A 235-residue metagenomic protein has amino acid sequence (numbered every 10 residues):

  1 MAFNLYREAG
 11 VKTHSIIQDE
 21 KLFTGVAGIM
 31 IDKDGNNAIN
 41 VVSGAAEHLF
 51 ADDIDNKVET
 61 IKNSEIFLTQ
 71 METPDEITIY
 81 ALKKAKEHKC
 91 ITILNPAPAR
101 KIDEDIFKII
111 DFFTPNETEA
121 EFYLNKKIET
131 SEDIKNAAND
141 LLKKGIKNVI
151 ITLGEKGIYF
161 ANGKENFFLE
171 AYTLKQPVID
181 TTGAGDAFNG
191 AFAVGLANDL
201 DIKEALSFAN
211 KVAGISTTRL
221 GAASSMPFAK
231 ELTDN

Functional and structural regions predicted by a protein language model:
M1-E65, L232-N235: Conserved N-terminal subdomain of the carbohydrate kinase-like
A2, Y80-K83, V212: Aromatic/hydrophobic pocket-lining residues that form π-stacking "cages" and hydrophobic walls in ligand
R7, K86, L142: Anion (oxyanion) recognition and catalysis
G44-A46, A97-A99, T118-A120, Y172-K175: Short, acidic/turn-prone active-site loops that include or flank metal/cofactor- and phosphate-binding residues
S64-N136, K156-I158: Conserved beta-alpha-beta core of the PfkB/ribokinase-like small-molecule kinase fold
K101-D105, S131-N235: Conserved phosphate-binding/catalytic region of the ribokinase-like
